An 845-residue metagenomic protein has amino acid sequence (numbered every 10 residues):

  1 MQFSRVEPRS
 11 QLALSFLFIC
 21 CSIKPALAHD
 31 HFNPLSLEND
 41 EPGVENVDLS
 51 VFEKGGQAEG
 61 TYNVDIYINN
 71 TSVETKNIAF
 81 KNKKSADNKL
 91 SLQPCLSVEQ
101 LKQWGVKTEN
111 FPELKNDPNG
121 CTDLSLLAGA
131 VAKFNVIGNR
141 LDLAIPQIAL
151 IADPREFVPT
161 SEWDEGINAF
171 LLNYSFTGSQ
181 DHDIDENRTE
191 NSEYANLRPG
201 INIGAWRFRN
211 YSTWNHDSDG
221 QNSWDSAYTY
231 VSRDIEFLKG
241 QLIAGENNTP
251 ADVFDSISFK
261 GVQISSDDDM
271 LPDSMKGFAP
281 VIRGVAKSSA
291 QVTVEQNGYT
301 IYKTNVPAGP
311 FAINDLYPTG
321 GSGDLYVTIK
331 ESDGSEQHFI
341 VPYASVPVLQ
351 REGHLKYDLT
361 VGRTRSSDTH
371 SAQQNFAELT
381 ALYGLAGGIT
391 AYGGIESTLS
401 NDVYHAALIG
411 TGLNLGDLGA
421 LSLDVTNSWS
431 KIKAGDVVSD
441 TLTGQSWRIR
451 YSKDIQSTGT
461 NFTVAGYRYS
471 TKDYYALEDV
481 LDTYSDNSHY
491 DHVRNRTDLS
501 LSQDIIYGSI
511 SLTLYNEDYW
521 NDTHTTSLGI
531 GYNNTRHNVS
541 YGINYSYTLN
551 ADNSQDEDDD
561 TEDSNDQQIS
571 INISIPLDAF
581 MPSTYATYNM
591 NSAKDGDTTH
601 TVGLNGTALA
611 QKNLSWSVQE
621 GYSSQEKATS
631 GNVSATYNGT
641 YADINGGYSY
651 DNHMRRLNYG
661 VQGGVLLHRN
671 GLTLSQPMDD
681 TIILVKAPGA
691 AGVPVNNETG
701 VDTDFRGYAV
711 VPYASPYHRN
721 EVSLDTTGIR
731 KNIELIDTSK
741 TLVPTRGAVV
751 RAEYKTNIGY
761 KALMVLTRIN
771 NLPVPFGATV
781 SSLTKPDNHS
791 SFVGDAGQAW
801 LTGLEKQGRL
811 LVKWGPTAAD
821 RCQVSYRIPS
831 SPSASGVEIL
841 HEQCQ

Functional and structural regions predicted by a protein language model:
Q2-P8, A13-L17, P25-K276, A593-L666: Post-signal-peptide, soluble extracytosolic/periplasmic N-terminal scaffold domains of envelope/secretory systems
A58-K81, G689-T699, N770-K785: Short, ordered, surface-exposed loop/turn motifs in non-cytosolic proteins
I66, I282-G284, I683-A687, Y760-I769: A short, amphipathic beta-strand motif
D87-L96, L316-S322, Y708-E734, R746 (+1 more regions): Short Pro-Gly-centered beta-turn/loop motif in secreted/extracellular proteins
R140-I145, P347-R351, T738-G759, Y826-Q845: Extracellular beta-sheet/turn segments enriched in Thr/Pro/Gly and aliphatic residues
A149, G178-H182, A205, W214-S218 (+18 more regions): Transmembrane beta-strands of outer-membrane beta-barrel pores
W163, N191-G204, W224-L238, Q373-G387 (+11 more regions): Feature captures outer-membrane beta-barrel proteins of Gram-negative bacteria and organelles
G700-Y708, K785-Q798: Short, acidic Ser/Thr/Gly-rich low-complexity loop/linker segments typical of extracellular and cell-surface proteins
